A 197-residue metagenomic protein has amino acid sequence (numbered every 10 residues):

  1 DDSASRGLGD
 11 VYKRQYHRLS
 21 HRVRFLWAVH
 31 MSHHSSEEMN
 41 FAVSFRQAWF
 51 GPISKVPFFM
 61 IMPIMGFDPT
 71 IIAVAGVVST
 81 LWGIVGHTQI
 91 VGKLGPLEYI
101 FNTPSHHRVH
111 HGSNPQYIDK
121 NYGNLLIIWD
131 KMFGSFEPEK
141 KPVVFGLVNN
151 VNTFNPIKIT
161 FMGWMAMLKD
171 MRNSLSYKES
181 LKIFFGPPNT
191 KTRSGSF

Functional and structural regions predicted by a protein language model:
D1-Y12: Single conserved hydrophobic/aromatic residue that forms the stacking wall/gate of nucleotide- or nucleobase-binding
G9, H33, V78-W82: Transmembrane alpha-helical core residues of multi-pass small-molecule transporters, especially secondary transporters
Y16-H33, E98: Juxtamembrane helix-loop transition segments at the membrane interface in multi-pass membrane proteins
M31-Q47: Juxtamembrane helix-capping/reentrant segments at transmembrane boundaries
E38-A42, V85-F197: Cytosolic/stromal cytosol-facing helical appendages immediately following the last transmembrane segment
A48-I61, G123: Core segments of transmembrane alpha-helices that mediate helix-helix packing or line hydrophobic substrate/ligand
V56-I64, T80-I84, I128: Alpha-helical transmembrane segments of multipass membrane proteins
I64-V74: Transmembrane helix interruption/hinge and helix-loop junction motifs
